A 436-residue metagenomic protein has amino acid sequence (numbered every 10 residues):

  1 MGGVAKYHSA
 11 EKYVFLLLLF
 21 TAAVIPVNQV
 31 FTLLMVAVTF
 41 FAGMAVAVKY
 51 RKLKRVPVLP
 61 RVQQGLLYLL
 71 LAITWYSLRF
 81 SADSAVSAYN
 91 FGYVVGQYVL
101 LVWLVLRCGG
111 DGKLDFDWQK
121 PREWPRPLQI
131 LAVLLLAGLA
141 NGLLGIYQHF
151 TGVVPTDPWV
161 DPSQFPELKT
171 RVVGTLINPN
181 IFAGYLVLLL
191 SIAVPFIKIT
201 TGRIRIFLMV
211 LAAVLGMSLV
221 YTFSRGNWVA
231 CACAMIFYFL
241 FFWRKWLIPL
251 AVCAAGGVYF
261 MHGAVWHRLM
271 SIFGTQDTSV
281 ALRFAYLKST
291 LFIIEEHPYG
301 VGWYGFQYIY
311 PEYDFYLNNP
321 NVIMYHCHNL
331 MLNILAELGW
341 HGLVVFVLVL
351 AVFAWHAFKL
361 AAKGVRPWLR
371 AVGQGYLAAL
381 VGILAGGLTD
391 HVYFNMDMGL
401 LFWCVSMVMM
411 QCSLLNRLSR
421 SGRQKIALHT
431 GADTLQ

Functional and structural regions predicted by a protein language model:
M1-Y76, A82-V86, L104, G110-L128 (+4 more regions): Transmembrane signal-anchor hairpin modules in multi-pass inner-membrane enzymes, especially those that act on
G2-G3, V36-K52, L188-I199, M235-Y238 (+3 more regions): Hydrophobic, aromatic-rich transmembrane alpha-helices and their immediate juxtamembrane boundary segments
E11-T21, F358-D390, V408-M409: Loop-to-helix entry and N-terminal half of a specific, functionally important transmembrane alpha helix in multi-pass
L19-T21, W75, L100, L128-L168 (+7 more regions): Alpha-helical transmembrane segments of multi-pass inner-membrane proteins
Q29-K49, F91-V102, F182-L190, W228-I236 (+1 more regions): Membrane-embedded alpha-helical segments of multi-pass membrane proteins, especially the transmembrane helices
L143, H149-G152, F239-V280, A285-E295 (+1 more regions): A membrane-periplasm/extracellular boundary helix in multi-pass inner-membrane enzymes that assemble envelope glycans
L168, G274-K288, V301-L338, A361: Long extracytoplasmic/lumenal interhelical loops at the membrane interface of multi-pass membrane proteins
G174, N178, L291, H297-P298 (+2 more regions): A conserved mid-to-late transmembrane alpha helix and its immediate loop/hinge that forms the functional core
